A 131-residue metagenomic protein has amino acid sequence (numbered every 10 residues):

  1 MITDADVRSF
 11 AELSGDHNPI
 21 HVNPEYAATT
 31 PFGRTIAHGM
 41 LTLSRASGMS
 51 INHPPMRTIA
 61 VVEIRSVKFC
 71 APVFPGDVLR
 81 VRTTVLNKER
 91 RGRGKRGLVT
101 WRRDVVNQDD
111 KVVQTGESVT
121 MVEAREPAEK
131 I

Functional and structural regions predicted by a protein language model:
M1, K68, V119-M121: Generic structural detector for well-ordered beta-strands
M1-A37, A124: Catalytic strand-loop segment that frames the active site of acyl-thioester-processing enzymes
D6, D16-N18, T58-R65, L79 (+1 more regions): A generic structural signal for short beta-strands and their flanking turns/coil linkers
A28-A37, L41-N87: Hydrophobic beta-strand-centered segment that forms part of the acyl-chain substrate-binding groove
V73-V78, R82-I131: HotDog/MaoC-like acyl-thioester-processing domains
